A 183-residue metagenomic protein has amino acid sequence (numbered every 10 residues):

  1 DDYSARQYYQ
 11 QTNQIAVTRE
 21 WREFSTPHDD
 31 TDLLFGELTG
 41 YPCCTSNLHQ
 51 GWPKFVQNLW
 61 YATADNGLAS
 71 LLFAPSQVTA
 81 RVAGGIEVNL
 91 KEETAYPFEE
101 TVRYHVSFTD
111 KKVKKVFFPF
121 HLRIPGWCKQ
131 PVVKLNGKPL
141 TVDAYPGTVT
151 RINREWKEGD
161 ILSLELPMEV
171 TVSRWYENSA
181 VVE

Functional and structural regions predicted by a protein language model:
D1-I124, V132: Aromatic (Trp/Tyr) and acidic
Y8-Q10, S70, L166-E183: Glycine/proline-rich low-complexity spacer/linker segments in large multi-domain proteins
P27-D29, L140-T141, V181-E183: Short, low-complexity, polar/charged sequence segments that are solvent-exposed and flexible
E99-R103, G147-V149, G159-I161, S179-V181: A generic structural signal for beta-strand entry/edge sites
S107-T109, P125-W127, K138, P167-E169: Histidine- and/or cysteine-centered catalytic micro-motif in compact active-site loops
P119-H121, I152-P167, S173: C-terminal beta-strand-rich structural cap/linker in extracellular carbohydrate-active enzymes
C128-E155, V172-N178: Solvent-exposed beta-strand/loop surfaces of large extracellular or lumenal domains
